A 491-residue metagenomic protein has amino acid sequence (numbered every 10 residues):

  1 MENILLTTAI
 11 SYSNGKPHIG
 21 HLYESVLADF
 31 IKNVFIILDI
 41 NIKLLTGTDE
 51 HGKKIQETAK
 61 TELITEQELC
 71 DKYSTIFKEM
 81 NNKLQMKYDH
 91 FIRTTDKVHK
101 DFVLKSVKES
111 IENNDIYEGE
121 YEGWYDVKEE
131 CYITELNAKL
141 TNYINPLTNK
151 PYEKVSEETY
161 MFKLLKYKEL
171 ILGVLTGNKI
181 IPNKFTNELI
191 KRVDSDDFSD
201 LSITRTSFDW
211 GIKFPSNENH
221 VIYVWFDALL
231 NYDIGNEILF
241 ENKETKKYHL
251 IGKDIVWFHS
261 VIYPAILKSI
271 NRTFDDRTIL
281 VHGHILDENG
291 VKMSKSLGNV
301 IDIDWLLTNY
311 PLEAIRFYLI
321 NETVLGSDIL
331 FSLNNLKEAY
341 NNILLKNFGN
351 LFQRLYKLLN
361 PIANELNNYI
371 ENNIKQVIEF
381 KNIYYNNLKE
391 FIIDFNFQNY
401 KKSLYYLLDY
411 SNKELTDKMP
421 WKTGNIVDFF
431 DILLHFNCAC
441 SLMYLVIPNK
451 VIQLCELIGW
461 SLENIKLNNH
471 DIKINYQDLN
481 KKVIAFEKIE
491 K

Functional and structural regions predicted by a protein language model:
M1-E118: N-terminal Rossmann-like or analogous alpha/beta NTP/dinucleotide-binding catalytic cores that position adenine
M1-N3, P17, K43, G47 (+5 more regions): Basic, alpha-helical terminal appendages of large translation-related enzymes
E2-L38, L45-T46, V98-D101, I144-P361 (+2 more regions): Structured secondary-structure scaffolds
Y73-S74, V107, K381-L388, L404-L408 (+1 more regions): Short amphipathic alpha-helical coiled-coil/interface segments
L84-R93, I111-W124, L136-A138, Y152-V155 (+3 more regions): Short secondary-structure capping/junction motifs at helix and strand boundaries
W124-E129, G283-I285, N334-A339, Y369-I374 (+1 more regions): A glycine-rich phosphate-binding loop feature that marks nucleotide/adenosyl-phosphate handling sites
V256, G326, S332, L355-I370 (+1 more regions): Active-site-proximal binding-pocket segments
G349-Q353, I392-S403, C438-K450: C-terminal amphipathic alpha-helical
